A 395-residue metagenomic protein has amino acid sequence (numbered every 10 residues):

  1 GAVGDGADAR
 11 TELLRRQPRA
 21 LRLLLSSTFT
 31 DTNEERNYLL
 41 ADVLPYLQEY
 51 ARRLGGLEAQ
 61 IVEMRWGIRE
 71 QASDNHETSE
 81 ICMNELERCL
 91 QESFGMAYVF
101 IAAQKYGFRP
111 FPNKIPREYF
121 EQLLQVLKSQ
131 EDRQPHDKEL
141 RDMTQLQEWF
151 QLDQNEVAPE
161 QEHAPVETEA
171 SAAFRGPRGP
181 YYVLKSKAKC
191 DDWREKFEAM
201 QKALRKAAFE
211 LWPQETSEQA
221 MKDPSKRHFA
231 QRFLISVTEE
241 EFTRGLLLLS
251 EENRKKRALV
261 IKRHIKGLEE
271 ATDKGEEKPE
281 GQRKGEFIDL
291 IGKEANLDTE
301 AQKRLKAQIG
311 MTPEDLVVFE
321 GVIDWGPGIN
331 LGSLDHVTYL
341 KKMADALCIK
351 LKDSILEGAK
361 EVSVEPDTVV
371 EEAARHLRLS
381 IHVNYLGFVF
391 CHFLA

Functional and structural regions predicted by a protein language model:
G1-L379: Conserved catalytic or regulatory cores that recognize and/or transform ribose-phosphate-containing ligands
R375-A395: Walker A/P-loop phosphate-binding element recognition
